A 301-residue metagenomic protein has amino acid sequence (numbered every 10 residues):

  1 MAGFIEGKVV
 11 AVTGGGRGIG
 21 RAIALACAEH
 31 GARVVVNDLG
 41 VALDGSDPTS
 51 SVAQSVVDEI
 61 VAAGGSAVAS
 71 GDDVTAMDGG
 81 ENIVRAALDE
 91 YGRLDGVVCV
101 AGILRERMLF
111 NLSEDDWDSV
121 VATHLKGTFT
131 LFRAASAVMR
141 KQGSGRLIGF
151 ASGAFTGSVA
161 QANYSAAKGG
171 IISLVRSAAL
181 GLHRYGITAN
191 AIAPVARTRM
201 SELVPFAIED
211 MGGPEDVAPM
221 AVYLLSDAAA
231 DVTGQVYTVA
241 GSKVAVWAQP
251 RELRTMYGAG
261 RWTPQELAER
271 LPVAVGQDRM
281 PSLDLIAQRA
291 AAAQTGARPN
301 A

Functional and structural regions predicted by a protein language model:
A2-V36: Canonical Rossmann dinucleotide-binding motif of NAD(H)/NADP(H)-dependent dehydrogenases/reductases, specifically
E6, A63-S66, A86-C99, R105 (+2 more regions): A glycine-rich helix->loop->beta "capping" turn within Rossmann-like NAD(P)(H)-dependent oxidoreductase domains
Q54, G71-N82, E114: The beta1-alpha1 cofactor-binding region of Rossmann-like NAD(H)/NADP(H)-dependent oxidoreductases
I60, M108-L109, D116-D118: Substrate-binding pocket helix/loop in short-chain dehydrogenase/reductase
F132-R133, R176: A short, exposed helix-loop element centered on a Lys and neighboring polar residues
I148-R184, A193-D210: Catalytic loop of short-chain dehydrogenase/reductase
A191, I208-P299: C-terminal helical subdomain
